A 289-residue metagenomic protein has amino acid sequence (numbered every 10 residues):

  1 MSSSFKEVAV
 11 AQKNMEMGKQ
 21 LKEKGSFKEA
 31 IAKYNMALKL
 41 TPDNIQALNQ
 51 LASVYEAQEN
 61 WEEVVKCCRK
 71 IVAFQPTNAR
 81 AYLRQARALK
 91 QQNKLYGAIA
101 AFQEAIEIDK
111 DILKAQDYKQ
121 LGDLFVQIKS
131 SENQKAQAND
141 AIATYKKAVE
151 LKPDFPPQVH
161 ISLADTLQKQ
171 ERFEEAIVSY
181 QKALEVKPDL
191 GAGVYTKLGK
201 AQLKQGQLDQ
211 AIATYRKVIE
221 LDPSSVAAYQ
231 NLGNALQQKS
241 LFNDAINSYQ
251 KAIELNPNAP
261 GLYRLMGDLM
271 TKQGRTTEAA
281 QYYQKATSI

Functional and structural regions predicted by a protein language model:
M1-M15, D109-I112, E150: TPR-adjacent "capping" and linker segments in tetratricopeptide-repeat scaffold/adaptor proteins
Q12, Q46, R80, K114-Q116 (+4 more regions): Start-of-helix register in tetratricopeptide repeats
E16, Q50, A57, R84 (+5 more regions): Canonical tetratricopeptide repeat
E23-K24, A57-Q58, Q91-Q92, Q127 (+5 more regions): Register position in tetratricopeptide repeats
P42, P76, K110-I112, P153-D154 (+3 more regions): Short coil turns that delineate tetratricopeptide repeat
